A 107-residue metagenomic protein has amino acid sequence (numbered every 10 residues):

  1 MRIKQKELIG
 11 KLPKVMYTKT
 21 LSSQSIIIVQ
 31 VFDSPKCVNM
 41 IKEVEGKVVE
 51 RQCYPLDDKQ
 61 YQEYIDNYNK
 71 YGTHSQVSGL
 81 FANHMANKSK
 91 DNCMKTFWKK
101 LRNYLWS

Functional and structural regions predicted by a protein language model:
R2-I3, C93-S107: Low-complexity, charge- and small-residue-enriched intrinsically disordered regions
R2-K19: Negatively charged, low-complexity tracts enriched in Asp/Glu with abundant Ser/Thr
G10, G79-N83, N103, S107: Intrinsically disordered, low-complexity segments used for protein-protein interactions
M16-M94, W98: Acidic, low-complexity, intrinsically disordered interaction modules
